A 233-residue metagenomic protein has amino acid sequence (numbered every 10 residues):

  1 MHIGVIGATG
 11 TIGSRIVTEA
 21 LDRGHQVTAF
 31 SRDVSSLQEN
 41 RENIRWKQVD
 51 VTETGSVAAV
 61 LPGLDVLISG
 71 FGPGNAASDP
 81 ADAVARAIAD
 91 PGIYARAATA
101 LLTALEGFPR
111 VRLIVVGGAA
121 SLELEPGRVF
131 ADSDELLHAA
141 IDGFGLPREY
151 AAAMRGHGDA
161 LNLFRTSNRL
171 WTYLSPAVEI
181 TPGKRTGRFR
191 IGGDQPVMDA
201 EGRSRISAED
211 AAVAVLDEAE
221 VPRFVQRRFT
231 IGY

Functional and structural regions predicted by a protein language model:
H2, T9-T11, V111, D194-Y233: Mid/C-terminal beta-alpha module of Rossmann-like enzyme folds, strongest in SDR-family dehydrogenases/epimerases
I3-R23: N-terminal Rossmann NAD(P)H-binding glycine-rich loop of SDR-like oxidoreductase domains
G4, T28, T172: Conserved beta-strand positions in the Rossmann-like core of class I SAM-dependent methyltransferases
T9, Q26, V34, A85-I88 (+1 more regions): Conserved Rossmann-fold NAD(P)-dependent oxidoreductase catalytic core, especially the SDR/UDP-sugar
F30-L37, A177-E179: Short, polar loop motifs at secondary-structure junctions
S35-A100, A104-G107: NAD(P)H-binding glycine-rich loop region in Rossmannoid oxidoreductase-like domains and their noncatalytic homologs
P126-G127, S167, T181-R188, E218-R227: Glycine/proline-rich active-site loop of Rossmann-fold NAD(P)-dependent oxidoreductases
L161-P182: Conserved beta-loop-beta element that borders a ligand/cofactor-binding pocket
